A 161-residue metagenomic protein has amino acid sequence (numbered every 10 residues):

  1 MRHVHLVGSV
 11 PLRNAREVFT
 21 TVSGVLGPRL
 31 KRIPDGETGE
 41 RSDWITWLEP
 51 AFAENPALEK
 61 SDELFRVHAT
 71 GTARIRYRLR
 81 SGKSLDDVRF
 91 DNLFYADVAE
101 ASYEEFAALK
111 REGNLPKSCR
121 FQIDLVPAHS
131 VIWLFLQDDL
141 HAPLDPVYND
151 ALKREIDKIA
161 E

Functional and structural regions predicted by a protein language model:
M1-A151, E155-E161: Alpha/beta catalytic barrel-like cores
